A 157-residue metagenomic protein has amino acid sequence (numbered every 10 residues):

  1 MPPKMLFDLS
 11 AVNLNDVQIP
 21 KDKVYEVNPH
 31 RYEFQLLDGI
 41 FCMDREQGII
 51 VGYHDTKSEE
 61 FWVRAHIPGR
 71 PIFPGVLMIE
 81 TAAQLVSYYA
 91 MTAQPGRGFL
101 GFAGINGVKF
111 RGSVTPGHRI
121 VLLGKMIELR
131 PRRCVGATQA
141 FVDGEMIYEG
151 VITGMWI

Functional and structural regions predicted by a protein language model:
P2-C42: Flexible, low-complexity linker/boundary loops enriched in proline and small hydrophobic residues that flank enzymatic
D8-Q18, L85-L123, I147-E149, M155: Hydrophobic beta-strand-centered segment that forms part of the acyl-chain substrate-binding groove
Y25, G69-R70, F110-G112: Beta-strand-rich interaction surfaces with strong enrichment in secreted/lumenal proteins
R31-F73: Catalytic strand-loop segment that frames the active site of acyl-thioester-processing enzymes
I40, I72-G96: Active-site helix/loop of acyl-thioester processing domains in fatty-acid/polyketide metabolism, spanning hotdog-fold
M43-Q47, E128-C134: Short, conserved beta-turn/loop elements at beta-strand boundaries and strand-helix junctions
G112, P131-E149: Acidic, glycine-enriched active-site microenvironments
